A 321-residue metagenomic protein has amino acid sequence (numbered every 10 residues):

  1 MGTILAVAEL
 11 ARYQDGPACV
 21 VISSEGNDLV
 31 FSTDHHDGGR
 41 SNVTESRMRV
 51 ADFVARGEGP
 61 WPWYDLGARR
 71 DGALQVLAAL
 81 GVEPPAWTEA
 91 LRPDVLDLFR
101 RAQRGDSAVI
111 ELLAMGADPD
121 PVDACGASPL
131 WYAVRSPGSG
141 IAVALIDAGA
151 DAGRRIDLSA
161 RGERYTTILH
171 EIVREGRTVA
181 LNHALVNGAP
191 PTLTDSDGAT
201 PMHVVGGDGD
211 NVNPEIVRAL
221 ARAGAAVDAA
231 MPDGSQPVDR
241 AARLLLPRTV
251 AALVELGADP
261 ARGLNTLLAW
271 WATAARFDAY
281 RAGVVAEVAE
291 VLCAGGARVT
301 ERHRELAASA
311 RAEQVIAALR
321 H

Functional and structural regions predicted by a protein language model:
I4-G38: Amphipathic, interaction-prone secondary-structure segments
N42-L91: Mixed-charge, Lys/Arg-enriched low-complexity segments
P85-M115, A124-C125, R135, V143 (+8 more regions): Intrinsically disordered, low-complexity regulatory segments in ankyrin-centric signaling systems
R100-G105, Y132-S139, E163-R164, E171-R177 (+4 more regions): Ankyrin repeat A-helix N-terminal signature
G105-A114, P137-D147, G176-V186, D210-R222 (+3 more regions): Ankyrin repeat structural motif
